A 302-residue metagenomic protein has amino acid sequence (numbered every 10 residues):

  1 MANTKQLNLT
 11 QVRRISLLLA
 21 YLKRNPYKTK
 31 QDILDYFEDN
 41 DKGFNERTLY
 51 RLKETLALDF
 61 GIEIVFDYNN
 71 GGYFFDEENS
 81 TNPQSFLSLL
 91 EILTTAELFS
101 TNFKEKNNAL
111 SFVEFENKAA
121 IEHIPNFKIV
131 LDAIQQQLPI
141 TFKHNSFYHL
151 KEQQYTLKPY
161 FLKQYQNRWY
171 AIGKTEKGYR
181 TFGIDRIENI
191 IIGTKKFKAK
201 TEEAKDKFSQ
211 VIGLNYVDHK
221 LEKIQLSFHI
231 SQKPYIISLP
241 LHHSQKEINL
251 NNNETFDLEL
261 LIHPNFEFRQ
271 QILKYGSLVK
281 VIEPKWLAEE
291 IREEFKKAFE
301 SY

Functional and structural regions predicted by a protein language model:
M1-L87, Y165, K297-Y302: Short, basic/aromatic recognition patches that contact phosphate-bearing ligands
S16, K30, Y68, G72-N145: Bulky hydrophobic/aromatic content
I64, L162, I190, E247-I248: A structural signal for short hydrophobic beta-strand segments in well-ordered beta-sheet cores
Y68-N70, P159, Q166, I184 (+2 more regions): Residue-level signal for tight coil/turn positions that link beta-strands
F74, T141, Y170-I172, D257 (+1 more regions): General beta-strand recognition
D76-T81, K174-K177, L260-P264: Secondary-structure transition/turn motif
V113-Q225: Core beta-strand-centered patch of the WYL/Sm-like small regulatory domain
Q210-Y302: Polybasic (Lys/Arg-rich)
